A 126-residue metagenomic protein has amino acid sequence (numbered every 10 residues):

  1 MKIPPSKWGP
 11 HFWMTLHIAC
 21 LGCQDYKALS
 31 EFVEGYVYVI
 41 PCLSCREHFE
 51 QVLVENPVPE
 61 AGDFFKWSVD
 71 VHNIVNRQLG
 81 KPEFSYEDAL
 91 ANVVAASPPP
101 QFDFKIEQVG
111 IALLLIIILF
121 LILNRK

Functional and structural regions predicted by a protein language model:
M1-K126: Terminal, compositionally biased segments used for targeting/anchoring and flexible tails
